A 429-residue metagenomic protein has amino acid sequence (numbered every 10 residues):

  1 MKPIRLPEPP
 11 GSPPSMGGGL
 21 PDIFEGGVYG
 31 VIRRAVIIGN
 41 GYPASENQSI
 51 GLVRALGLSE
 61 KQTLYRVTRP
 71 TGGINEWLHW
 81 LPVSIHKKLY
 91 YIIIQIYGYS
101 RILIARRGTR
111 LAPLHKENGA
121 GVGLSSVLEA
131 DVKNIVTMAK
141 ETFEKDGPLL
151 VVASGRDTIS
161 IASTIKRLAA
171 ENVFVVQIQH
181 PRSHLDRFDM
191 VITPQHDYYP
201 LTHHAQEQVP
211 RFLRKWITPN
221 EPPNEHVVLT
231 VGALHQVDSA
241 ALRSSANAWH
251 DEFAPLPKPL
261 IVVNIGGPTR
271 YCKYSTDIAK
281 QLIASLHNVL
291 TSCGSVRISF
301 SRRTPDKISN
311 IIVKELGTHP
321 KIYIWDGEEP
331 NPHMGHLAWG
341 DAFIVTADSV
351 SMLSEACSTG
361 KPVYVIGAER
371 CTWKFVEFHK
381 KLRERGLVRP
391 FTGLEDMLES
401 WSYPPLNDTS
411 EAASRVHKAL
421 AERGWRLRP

Functional and structural regions predicted by a protein language model:
K2-T63: N-terminal phosphate-binding or glycine-rich loops at protein starts, especially the Walker A/P-loop of NTPases
D22-I23, C371-P429: C-terminal amphipathic helix plus adjacent low-complexity, charged tail appended to glycosyltransferase catalytic
I37-P223, L353: Active-site and donor-binding regions of nucleotide-sugar-utilizing enzymes
T63-R66, V191-T193, V296-R302, Y364-G367: Short internal beta-strands
L185-D277: A nucleotide-sugar donor-handling region in carbohydrate enzymes
R302-G317: Short, structured helix-loop element that forms part of the nucleotide-activated donor/catalytic region
V313-S351: Donor nucleotide-activated moiety binding/catalytic core segment of transferases that use nucleotide-activated donors
A338-G340, S358-P362: Conserved donor-binding/catalytic loop of nucleotide-activated donor transferases
